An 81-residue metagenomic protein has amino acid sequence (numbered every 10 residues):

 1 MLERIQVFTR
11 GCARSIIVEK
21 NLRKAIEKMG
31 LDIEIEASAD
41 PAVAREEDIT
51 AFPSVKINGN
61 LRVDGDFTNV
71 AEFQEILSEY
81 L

Functional and structural regions predicted by a protein language model:
M1-K24: Local sequence-structure signature of Cys/Sec-based thiol-disulfide redox active-site neighborhoods
C12-A13, S38, F67: Short, surface-exposed acidic/glycine-rich loop or hinge patches that mediate macromolecular interfaces
A13-R14, A44, R62: Glycine-/small-residue-rich active-site loops that bind phosphorylated ligands and cofactors
I17-N21, T50, T68: Generic recognition of short, well-ordered alpha-helical segments
R23-D32: Short helix-loop-beta junction
L31-V43: Thiol-based oxidoreductase modules, predominantly thioredoxin-like and allied folds used for disulfide exchange
D48-K56: Structural micro-motif
G59-L81: Non-catalytic, surface beta->alpha helical segment in thiol-disulfide oxidoreductase systems
